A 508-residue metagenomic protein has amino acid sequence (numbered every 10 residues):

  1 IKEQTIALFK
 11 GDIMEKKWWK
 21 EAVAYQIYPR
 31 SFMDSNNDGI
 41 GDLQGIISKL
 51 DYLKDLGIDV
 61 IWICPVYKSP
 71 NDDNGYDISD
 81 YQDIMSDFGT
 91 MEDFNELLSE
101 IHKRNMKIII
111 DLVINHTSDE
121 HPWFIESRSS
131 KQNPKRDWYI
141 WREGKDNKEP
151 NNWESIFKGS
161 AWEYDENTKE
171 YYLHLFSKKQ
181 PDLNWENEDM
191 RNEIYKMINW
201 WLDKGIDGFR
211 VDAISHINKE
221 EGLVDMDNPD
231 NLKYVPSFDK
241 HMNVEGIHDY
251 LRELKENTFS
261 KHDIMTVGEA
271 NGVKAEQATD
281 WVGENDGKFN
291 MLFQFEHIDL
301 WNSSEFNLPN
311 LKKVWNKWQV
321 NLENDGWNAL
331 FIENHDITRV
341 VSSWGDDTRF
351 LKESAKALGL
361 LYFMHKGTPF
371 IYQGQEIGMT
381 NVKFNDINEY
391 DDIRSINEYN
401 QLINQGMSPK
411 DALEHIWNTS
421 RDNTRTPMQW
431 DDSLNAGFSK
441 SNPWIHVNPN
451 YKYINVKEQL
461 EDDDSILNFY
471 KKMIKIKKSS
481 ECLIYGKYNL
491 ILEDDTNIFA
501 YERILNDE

Functional and structural regions predicted by a protein language model:
E3, G11-E508: Active-site and adjacent substrate-binding regions of carbohydrate-active enzymes
